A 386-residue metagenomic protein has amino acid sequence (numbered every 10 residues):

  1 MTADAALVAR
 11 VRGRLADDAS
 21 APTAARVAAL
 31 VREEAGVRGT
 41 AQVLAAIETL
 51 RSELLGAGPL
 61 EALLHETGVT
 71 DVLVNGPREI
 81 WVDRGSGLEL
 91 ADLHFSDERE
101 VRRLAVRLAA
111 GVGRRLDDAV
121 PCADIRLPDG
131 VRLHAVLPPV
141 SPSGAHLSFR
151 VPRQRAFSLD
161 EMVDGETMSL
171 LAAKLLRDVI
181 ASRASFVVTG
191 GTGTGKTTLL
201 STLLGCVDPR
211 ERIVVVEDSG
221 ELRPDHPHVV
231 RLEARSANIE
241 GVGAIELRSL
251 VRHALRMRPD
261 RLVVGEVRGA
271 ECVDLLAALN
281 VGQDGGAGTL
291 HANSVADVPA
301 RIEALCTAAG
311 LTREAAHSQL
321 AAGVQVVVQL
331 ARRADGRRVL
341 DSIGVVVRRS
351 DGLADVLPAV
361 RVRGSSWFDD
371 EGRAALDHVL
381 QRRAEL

Functional and structural regions predicted by a protein language model:
M1-L116: N-terminal accessory targeting/assembly segments
E66, D83-S182: P-loop NTP-binding catalytic core
Q154-D164, S201, G205-R252, V298-R301: P-loop NTPase switch/communication element
V179, G191-T192: P-loop (Walker A) phosphate-binding loop of NTP-binding proteins
V188: Hydrophobic anchor at the beta1->P-loop junction of P-loop NTPases
K196: Conserved lysine of the Walker
E217, P224, A254-V328, S342-R348: Conserved P-loop NTPase nucleotide-binding/switch module
D335-L386: NTP-binding/hydrolysis catalytic cores, primarily Walker-type P-loop NTPases
